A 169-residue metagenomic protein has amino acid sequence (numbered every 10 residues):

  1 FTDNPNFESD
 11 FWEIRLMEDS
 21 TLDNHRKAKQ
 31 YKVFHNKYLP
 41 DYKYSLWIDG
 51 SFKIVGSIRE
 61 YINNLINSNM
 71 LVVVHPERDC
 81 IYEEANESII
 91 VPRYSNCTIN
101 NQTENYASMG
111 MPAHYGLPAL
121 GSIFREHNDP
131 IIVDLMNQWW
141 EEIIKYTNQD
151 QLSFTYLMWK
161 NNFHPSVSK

Functional and structural regions predicted by a protein language model:
F1-K169: Glycosyltransferase catalytic domains, chiefly GT-A lineage
